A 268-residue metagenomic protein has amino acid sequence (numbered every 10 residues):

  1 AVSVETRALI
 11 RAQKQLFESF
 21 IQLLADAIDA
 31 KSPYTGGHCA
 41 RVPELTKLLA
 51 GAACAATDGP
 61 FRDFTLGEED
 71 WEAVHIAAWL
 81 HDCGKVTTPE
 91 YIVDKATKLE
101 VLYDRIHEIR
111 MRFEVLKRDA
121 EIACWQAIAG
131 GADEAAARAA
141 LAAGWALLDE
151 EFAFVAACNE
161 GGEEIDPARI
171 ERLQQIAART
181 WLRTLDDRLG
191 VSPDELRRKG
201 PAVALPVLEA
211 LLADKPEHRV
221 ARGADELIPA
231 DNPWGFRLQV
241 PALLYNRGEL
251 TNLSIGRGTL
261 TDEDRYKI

Functional and structural regions predicted by a protein language model:
A1-R11: Signal-transmission coiled-coil "S-helix"-like helices that couple sensory/receiver modules to catalytic effector
L9-R11, E18, A25, D29-K267: Metal-dependent catalytic cores of enzymes that make or break cyclic nucleotides and related phosphoester linkages
